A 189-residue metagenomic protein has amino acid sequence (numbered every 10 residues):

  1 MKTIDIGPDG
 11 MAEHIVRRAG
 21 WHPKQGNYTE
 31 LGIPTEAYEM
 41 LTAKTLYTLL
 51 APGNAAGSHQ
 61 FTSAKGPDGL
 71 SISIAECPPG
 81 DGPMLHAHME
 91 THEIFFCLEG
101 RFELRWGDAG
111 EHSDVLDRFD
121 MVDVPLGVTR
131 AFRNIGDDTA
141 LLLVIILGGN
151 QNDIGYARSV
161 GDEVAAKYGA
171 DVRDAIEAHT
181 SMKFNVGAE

Functional and structural regions predicted by a protein language model:
M1-G69, D174-E189: A short, N-terminal "cap"/entry segment at the start of jelly-roll beta-barrel domains of the cupin/DSBH fold
K2-P8, A131-E189: Double-stranded beta-helix
A51-Q60, S73-H88: Conserved short histidine dyad/triad with adjacent acidic residue
I74, A87, W106-D108, N134 (+1 more regions): Residue-level recognition of conserved beta-strand positions in structured domain cores
A75, F95, V122: Conserved GNAT-family N-acetyltransferase fold
P78-G80, L116-G136, I145-L147: Conserved metal-binding segment of the jelly-roll/cupin
G82-L85, E90-R118, V128: A short beta-strand-loop-beta hairpin characteristic of the jelly-roll/cupin
